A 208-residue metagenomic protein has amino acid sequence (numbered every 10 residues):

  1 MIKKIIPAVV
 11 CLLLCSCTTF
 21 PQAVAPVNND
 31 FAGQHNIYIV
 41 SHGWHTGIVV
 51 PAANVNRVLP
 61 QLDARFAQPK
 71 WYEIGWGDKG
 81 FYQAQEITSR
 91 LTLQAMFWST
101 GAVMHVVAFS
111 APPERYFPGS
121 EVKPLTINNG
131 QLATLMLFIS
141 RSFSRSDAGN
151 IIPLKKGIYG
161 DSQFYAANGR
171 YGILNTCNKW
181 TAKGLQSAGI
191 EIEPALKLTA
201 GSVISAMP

Functional and structural regions predicted by a protein language model:
M1-I6: Bacterial N-terminal signal peptides that target proteins for export
L13-S16: C-terminal motif of bacterial Sec signal peptides marking the signal peptidase cleavage site
T18-T19, R141-P208: Activation targets extended, charge/polar-rich intrinsically disordered C-terminal tails
Q22-N36, V40-S41, P51-A166: Non-catalytic ligand/cofactor/substrate-binding and regulatory segments of enzyme domains
G43-H45: His-enriched metal-coordination microenvironments in redox/metal-binding proteins
G47-V49: Short beta-strand scaffold segments in enzyme catalytic cores
